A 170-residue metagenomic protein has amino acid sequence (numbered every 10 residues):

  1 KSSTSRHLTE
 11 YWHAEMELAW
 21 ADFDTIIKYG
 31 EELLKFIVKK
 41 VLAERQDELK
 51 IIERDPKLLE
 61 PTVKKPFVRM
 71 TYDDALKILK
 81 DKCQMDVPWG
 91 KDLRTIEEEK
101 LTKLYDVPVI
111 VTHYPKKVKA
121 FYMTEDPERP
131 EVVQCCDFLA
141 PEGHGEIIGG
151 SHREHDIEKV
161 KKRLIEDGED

Functional and structural regions predicted by a protein language model:
K1-A21: Class II aminoacyl-tRNA synthetase-like tRNA-binding/catalytic domains
K1-S3, D22, K117-F121, E128-P130 (+2 more regions): Flexible loop/turn segments at secondary-structure boundaries
D22-K28: Short, conserved charged micro-motifs
E32-G145, E166-D170: Metal-assisted phosphate- and nucleotidyl-transfer catalytic regions
S151-H152, I157-D170: Active-site pocket scaffolds in enzymes
